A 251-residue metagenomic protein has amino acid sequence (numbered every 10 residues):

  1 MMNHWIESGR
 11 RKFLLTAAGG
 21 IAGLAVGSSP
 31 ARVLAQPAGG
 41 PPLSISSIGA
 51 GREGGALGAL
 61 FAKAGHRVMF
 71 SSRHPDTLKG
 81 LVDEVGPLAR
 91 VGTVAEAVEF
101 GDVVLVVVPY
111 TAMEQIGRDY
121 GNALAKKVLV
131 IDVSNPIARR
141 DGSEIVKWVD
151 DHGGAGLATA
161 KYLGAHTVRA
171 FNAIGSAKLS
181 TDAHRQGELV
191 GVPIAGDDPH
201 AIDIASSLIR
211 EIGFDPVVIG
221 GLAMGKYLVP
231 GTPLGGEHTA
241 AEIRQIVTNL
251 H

Functional and structural regions predicted by a protein language model:
M1-I21: N-terminal secretory signal peptides and thylakoid transit peptides that target proteins across membranes
S28-A64, M69-L78, L88: C-terminal segment of N-terminal export signals and the immediately downstream linker at the start of the mature
L43, V128, V190: Nucleotide donor/acceptor-binding cores
M69, E144-H152, L157, D182-H200: Short beta-strand and adjoining strand-loop segment in the mid-core of the Rossmann-like NAD(P)-dependent dehydrogenase
G86-L88, V94-I131, N135: Rossmann-like NAD(P)-binding element
V91, T167-N172, V217-G221: General beta-strand structural signal in soluble alpha/beta enzymes
S134-V168, A177: Rossmann-fold NAD(P)-binding glycine/threonine-rich loop
L189-H251: Active-site-lining helix/loop region of Rossmann-like oxidoreductase modules
